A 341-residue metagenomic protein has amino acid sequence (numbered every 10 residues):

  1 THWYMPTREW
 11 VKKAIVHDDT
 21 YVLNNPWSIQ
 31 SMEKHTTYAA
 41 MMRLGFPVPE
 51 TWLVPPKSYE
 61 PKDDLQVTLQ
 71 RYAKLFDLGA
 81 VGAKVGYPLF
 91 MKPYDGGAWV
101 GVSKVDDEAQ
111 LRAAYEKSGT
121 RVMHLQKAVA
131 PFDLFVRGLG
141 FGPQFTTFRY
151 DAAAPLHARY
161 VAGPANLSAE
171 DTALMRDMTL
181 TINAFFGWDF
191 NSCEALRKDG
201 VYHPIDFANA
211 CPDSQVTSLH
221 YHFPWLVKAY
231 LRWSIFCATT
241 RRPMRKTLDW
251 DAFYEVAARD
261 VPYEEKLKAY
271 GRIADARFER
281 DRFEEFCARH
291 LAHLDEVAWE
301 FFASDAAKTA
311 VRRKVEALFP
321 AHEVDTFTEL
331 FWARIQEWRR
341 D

Functional and structural regions predicted by a protein language model:
T1-V67, K308-D341: Conserved N-proximal alpha/beta basic substrate-recognition cap immediately N-terminal to, or forming the N-lobe
Y21, P47-E50, P88, V122 (+1 more regions): Proline-centered loop/turn at the N-terminus of a beta-strand
M41-M42, Y72-V100, T120-P131: ATP-grasp fold ATP-binding core
V67-A80, D106-A113: Active-site glycine-rich loop that binds ribose-phosphate moieties when present
D95-F186: Phosphate-binding site of ATP-dependent enzymes
R137-G140, V201-S214: A short beta-strand motif that forms the metal-chelation/ATP-contact edge of phosphoryl-transfer active sites
L156-P204, K228, A238, R242-G271: A long amphipathic alpha-helix within ATP-dependent nucleotide-binding catalytic cores
T239-D341: Peripheral (often C-terminal) accessory segments that flank ATP-dependent C-N-forming ligase machineries
